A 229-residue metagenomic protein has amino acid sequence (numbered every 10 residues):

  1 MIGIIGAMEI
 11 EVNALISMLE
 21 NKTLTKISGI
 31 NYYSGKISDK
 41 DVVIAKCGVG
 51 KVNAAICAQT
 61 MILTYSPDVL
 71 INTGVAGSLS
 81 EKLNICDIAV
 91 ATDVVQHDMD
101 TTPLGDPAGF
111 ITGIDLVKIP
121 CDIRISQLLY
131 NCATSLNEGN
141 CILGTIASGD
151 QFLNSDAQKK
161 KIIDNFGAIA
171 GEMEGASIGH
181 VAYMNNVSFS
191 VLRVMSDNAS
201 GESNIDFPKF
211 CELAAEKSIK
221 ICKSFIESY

Functional and structural regions predicted by a protein language model:
M1-Q59, Y65: N-terminal short beta-loop-beta anion/metal-coordinating cradle
M18, R124-G139, V181, K217-S228: Generic non-transmembrane alpha-helical segments
T60-T64, K82-L83, H180-S188: Alpha-helix C-terminal capping segments
S66-I71: Proline-aspartate-enriched helix->loop->beta-strand connector
L79-F166: Mid-sequence, gly/pro-rich, charge-dense loop/helix-turn segments that line enzyme active sites
F152-N198: A C-terminal functional module that forms or caps the active site or interfaces directly with catalytic machinery
A199-Y229: His/Asp/Glu-rich mid-to-C-terminal helical/loop segments that flank catalytic regions of hydrolases
